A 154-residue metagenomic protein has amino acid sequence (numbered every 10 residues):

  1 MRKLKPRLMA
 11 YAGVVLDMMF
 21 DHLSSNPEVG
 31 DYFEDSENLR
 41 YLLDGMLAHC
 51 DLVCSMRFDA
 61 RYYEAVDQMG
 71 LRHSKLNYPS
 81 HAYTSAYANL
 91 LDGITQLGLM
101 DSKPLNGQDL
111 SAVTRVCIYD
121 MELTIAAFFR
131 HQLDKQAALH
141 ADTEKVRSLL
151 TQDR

Functional and structural regions predicted by a protein language model:
M1-M19: Intrinsically disordered, low-complexity terminal regulatory regions
R7, V15, E28, Y32 (+1 more regions): Amphipathic alpha-helical hairpins
V14, M18, Y41, G45 (+2 more regions): Short, well-structured alpha-helical interface segments that form or flank functional binding sites
M19-C54: Structured interaction and signal-relay segments at domain junctions
S24, E37, Y78-H81, T151: Residues in soluble alpha-helical coiled-coils and helical-bundle/repeat scaffolds
C50-L149: Long, amphipathic alpha-helical coupling/dimerization segments that relay conformational signals between
